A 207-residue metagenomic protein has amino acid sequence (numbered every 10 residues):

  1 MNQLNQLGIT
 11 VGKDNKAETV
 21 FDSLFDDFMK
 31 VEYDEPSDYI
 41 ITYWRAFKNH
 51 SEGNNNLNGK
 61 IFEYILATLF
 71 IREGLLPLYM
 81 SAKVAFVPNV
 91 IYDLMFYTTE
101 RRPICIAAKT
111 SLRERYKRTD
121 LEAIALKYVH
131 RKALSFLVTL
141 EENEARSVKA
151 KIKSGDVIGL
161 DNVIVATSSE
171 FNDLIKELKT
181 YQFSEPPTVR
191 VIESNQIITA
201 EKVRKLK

Functional and structural regions predicted by a protein language model:
M1-T68: Interdomain/boundary linker segments immediately adjacent to catalytic/signaling cores
D27, E122, E177: Residues that form generic nucleotide/phosphate-binding pockets
N55-N56, K60, V84-A85, C105-L112: Short, surface-exposed loop/turn motifs that are enriched in glycine and acidic residues and include a nearby proline
N56, R72-P88, D93-Y97: A short acidic/basic microdomain associated with nuclease active sites
L66-G74, A123-K127: Hydrophobic, Leu/Ile/Phe/Ala-enriched alpha-helical segments that form helix-helix packing faces
M95-C105: Active-site beta-strand-loop-beta-strand hairpin of nuclease catalytic cores that positions key catalytic residues
P103, A107-V163: Catalytic cores of nucleic-acid endonucleases
E142-K207: Domain-level recognition of nuclease-like catalytic cores that cleave nucleotide substrates
